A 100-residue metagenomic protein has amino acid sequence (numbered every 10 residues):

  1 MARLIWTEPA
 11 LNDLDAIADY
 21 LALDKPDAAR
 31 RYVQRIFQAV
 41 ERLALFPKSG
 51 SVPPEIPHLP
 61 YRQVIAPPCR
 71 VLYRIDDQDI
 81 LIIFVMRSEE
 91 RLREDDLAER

Functional and structural regions predicted by a protein language model:
M1-R31, R35: Arg/Lys-rich, positively charged N-terminal/basic patches that mediate binding to nucleic acids
R30-R31, S51-P54, E94: Short, hydrophobic secondary-structure boundary micro-motifs
R35, A39-R42: Solvent-exposed, amphipathic alpha-helical segments
Q38, K48-D79: Basic/aromatic recognition patch in beta-strand/loop cores that engages polyanionic ligands
L43-P47: Short proline/glycine- and basic residue-enriched helix-capping loop/turn segments at helix->loop/beta transitions
A66-R70, R74-R100: Enriched for short, Lys/Arg-rich terminal
